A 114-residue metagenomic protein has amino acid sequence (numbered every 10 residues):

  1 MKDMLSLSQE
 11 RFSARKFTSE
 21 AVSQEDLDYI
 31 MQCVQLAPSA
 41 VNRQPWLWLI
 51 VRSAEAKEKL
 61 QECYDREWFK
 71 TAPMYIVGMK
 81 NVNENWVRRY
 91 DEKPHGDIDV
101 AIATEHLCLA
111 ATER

Functional and structural regions predicted by a protein language model:
M1-Y75, M79-N85: N-terminal amphipathic, basic helical "cap/leader" segment at the start of enzyme domains
V34, I76, D91-R114: Small-aliphatic-rich amphipathic alpha-helix that forms the alpha element of a beta-alpha
V87-R89: Short, charged, solvent-exposed linker or helix-capping segments at domain edges/interfaces that act as flexible hinges
